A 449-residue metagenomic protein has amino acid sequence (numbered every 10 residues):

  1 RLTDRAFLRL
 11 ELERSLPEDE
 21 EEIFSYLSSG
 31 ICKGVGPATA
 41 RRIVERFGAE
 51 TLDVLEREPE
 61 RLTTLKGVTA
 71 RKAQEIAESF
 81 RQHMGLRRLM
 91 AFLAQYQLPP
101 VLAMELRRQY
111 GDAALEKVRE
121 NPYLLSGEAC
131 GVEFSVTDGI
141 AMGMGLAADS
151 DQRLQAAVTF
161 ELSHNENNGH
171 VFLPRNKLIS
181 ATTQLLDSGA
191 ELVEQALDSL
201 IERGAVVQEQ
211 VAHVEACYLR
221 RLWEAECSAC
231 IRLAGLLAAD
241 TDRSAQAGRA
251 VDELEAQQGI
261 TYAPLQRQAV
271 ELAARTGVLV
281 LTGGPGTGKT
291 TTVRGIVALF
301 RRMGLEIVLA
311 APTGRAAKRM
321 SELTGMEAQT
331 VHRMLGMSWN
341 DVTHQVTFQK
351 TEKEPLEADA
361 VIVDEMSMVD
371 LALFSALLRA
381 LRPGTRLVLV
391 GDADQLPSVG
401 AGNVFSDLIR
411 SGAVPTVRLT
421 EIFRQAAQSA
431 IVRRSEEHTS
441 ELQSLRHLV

Functional and structural regions predicted by a protein language model:
R1-S440: Conserved ATP-binding/catalytic motifs of P-loop helicase motor domains
E437-V449: Positively charged, low-complexity/disordered segments
